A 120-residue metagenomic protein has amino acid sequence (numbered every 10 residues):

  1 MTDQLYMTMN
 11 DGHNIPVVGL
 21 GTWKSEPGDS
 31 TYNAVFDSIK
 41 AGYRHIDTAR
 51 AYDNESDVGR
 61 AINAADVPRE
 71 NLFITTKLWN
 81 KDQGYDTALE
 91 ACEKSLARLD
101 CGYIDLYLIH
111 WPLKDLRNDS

Functional and structural regions predicted by a protein language model:
M1-L72, G102: N-terminal binding-site loop/beta-alpha segment at the start of enzyme catalytic domains that lines or forms
K24-E26, Y52, N80-D82, H110-D115: Feature marks short, surface-exposed loop/turn motifs that line or immediately flank catalytic pockets and channel
G28, Y32, Y85-L89, D119: Non-membrane alpha-helical structural segments and their capping/turn regions in soluble enzymes
E55-S56, N71, D82-G84, D115-R117: Short active-site-adjacent helix-start/loop capping segments
R69-D82, Y103-P112: A short, structured active-site edge motif that brings together acidic residues
A88-S120: Glycine/proline-rich, positively charged, aromatic-decorated active-site loop/lid region on the catalytic face
